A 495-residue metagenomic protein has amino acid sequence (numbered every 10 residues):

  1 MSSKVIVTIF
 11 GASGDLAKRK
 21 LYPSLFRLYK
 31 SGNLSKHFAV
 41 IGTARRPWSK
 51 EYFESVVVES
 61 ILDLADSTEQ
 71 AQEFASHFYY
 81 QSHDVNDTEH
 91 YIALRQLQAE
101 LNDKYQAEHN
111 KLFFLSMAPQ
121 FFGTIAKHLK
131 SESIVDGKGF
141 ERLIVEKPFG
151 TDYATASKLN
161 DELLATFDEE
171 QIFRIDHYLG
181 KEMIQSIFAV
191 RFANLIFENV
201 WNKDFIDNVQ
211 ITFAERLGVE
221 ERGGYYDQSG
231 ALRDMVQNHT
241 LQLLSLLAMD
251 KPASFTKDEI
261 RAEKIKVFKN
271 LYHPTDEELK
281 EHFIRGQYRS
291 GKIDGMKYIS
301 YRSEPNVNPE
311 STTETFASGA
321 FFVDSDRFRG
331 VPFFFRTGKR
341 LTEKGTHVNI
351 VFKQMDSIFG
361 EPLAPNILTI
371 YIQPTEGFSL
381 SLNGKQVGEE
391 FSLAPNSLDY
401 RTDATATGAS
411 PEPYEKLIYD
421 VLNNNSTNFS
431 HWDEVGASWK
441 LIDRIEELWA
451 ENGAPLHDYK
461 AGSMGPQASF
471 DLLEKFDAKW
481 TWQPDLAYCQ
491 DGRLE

Functional and structural regions predicted by a protein language model:
M1-V145, F149-E495: Secretory/organelle targeting and membrane-embedding segments
